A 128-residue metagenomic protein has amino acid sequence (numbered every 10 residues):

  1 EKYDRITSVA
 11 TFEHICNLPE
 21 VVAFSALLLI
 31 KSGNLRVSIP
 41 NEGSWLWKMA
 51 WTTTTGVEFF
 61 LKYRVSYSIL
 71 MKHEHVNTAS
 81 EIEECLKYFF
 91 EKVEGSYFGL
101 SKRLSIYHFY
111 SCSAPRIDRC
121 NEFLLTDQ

Functional and structural regions predicted by a protein language model:
E1-K2: Short conserved loop adjoining the S-adenosyl-L-methionine
R5, C16-I30, N34-L124: S-adenosyl-L-methionine-dependent methyltransferase catalytic module, highlighting the catalytic core
S8: Active-site T/S-Asp motif of two-component receiver
T11-H14: Hydrophobic adenine-recognition pocket in adenosine-nucleotide-binding enzymes
